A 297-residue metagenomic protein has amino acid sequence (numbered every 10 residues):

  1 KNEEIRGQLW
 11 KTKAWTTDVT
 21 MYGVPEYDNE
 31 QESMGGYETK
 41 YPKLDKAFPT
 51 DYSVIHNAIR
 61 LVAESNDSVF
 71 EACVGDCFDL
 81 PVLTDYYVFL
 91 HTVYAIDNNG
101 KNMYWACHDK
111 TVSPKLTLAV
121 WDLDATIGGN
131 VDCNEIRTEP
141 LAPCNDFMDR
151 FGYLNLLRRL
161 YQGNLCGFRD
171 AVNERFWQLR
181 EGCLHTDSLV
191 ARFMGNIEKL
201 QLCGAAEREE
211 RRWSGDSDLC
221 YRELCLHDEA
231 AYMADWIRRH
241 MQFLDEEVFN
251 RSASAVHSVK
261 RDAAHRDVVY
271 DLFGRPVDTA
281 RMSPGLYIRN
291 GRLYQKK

Functional and structural regions predicted by a protein language model:
K1-M34: Conserved ATP-binding subdomain of kinase catalytic cores across diverse folds
K40-G100, A106-H108, V112-S254: Middle-to-C-terminal accessory/interaction subdomains
N102, T117, R266-V268, L286: Conserved beta-strand and immediately adjacent loop positions that scaffold enzyme active sites
E223, L272-R275: A generic local structural motif
E246-F273: Residue-level detector of functionally pivotal "anchor" positions at catalytic/ligand-binding pockets or at interdomain
V277-P284: Conserved beta-loop-beta connector loops within the AMP-binding
L286-K297: C-terminal tail/sorting-segment detector
